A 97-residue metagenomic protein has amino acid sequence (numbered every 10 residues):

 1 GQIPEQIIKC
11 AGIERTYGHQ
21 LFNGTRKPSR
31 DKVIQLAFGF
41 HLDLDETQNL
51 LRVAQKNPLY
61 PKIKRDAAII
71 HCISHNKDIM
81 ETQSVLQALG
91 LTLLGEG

Functional and structural regions predicted by a protein language model:
G1-I8, I73: Short basic helix-loop element that most often maps to the first helix and adjoining turn of HTH DNA-binding modules
C10, G39: Residues within the alpha-helical elements of helix-turn-helix
G12-P28, V53-Q55: Recognition helix of helix-turn-helix/homeodomain-like DNA-binding domains that insert into the DNA major groove
E14, S29-K32, K64-R65: N-terminal alpha-helical segment
T25-F38: Short, basic-rich loop-to-helix N-cap that marks the start of a DNA-contacting helix
E46-Q83, Q87-E96: Short amphipathic recognition helices of helix-turn-helix/homeodomain-type DNA-binding modules
